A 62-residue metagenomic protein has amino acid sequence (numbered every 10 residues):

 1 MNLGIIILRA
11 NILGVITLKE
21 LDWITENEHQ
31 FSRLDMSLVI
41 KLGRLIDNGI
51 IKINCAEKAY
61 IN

Functional and structural regions predicted by a protein language model:
M1-R33, A56, Y60-N62: N-terminal acidic leader/helix
M36-N62: Short, charged early-sequence alpha-helical segments and their helix-coil boundaries
